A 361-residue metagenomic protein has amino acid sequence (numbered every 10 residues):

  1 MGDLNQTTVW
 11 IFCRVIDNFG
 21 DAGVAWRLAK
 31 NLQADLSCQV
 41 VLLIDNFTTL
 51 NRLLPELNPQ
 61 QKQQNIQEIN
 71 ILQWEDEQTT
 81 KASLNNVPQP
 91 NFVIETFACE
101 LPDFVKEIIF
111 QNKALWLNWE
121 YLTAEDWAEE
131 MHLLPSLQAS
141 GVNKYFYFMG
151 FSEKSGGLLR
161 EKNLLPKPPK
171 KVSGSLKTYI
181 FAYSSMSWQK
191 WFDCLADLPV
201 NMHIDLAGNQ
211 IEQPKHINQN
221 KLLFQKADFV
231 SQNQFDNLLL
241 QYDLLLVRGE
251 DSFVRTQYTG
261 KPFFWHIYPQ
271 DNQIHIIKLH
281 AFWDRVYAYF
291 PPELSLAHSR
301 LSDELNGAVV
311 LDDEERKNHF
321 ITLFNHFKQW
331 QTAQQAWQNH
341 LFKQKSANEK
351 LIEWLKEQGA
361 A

Functional and structural regions predicted by a protein language model:
L4-W10: Extreme N-terminal starter segment of soluble prokaryotic enzymes
F12-S37, V41-A139: Active-site and donor-binding regions of nucleotide-sugar-utilizing enzymes
R14, F19, W26-A29, Q33 (+1 more regions): A donor-sugar binding/catalytic signature common to diverse glycosyltransferases and related nucleotide-sugar
T48-L54, E125-A128, M186-K190, Q210-H216: Short, charged/polar "capping" segments at the starts of alpha-helices and the immediately preceding loops
E120-Q189: A nucleotide-sugar donor-handling region in carbohydrate enzymes
P199-D228: Catalytic donor nucleotide-activated moiety binding site of glycosyltransferases and closely related
R248-K328, T332: Catalytic binding pocket for nucleotide-activated donors in carbohydrate/polymer assembly enzymes
L341-A361: C-terminal alpha-helical cap of glycosyltransferases
